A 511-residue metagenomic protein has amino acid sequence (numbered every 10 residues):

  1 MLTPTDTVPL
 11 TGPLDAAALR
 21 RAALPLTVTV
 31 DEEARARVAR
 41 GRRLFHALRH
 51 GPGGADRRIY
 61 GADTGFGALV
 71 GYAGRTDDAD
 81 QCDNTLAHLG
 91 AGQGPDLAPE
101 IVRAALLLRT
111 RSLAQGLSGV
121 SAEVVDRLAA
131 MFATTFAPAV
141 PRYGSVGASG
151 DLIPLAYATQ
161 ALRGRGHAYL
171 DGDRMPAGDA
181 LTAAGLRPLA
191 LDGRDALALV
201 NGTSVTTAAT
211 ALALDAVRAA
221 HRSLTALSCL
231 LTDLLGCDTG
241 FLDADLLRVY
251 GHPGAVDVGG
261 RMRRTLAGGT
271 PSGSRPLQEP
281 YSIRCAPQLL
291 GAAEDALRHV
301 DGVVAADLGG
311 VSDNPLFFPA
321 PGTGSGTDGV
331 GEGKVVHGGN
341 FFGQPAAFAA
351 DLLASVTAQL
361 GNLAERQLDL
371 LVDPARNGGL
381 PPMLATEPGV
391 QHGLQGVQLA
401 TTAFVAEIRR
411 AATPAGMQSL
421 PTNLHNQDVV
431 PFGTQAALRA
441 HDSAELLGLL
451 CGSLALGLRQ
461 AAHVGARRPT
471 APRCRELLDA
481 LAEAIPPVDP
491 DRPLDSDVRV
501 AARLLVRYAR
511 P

Functional and structural regions predicted by a protein language model:
L2-D56, A79, N84-V140: Glycine-rich, flexible loop motifs
L2-G53, A161-P511: C-terminal auxiliary extensions adjacent to catalytic cores
A34-R35, F66-V70, L117, S145-V146 (+1 more regions): Conserved short loop/turn motifs at secondary-structure junctions
Y60-Q81, L89-R111, P141-R163, L189-T206 (+1 more regions): FAD-binding core of FAD-dependent oxidoreductases, characterized by glycine-rich FAD pyrophosphate-binding loops
F66, G92, R111-S112, F132 (+4 more regions): Acidic, glycine-rich active-site loops and adjacent beta-strand->loop/helix elements that engage anionic groups
G71, A91, P95, A114-S118 (+3 more regions): Short gly/ser-rich anion-binding loops that grip negatively charged ligand groups
T76-G90, L370-G378, P382: Catalytic or ion-translocation cores adjacent to nucleophile or general acid/base/metal-coordination motifs in diverse
L107, Q115-A137, G144-L155, Q160 (+1 more regions): Well-ordered mid-protein domain cores that form the structural environment of catalytic cofactors
